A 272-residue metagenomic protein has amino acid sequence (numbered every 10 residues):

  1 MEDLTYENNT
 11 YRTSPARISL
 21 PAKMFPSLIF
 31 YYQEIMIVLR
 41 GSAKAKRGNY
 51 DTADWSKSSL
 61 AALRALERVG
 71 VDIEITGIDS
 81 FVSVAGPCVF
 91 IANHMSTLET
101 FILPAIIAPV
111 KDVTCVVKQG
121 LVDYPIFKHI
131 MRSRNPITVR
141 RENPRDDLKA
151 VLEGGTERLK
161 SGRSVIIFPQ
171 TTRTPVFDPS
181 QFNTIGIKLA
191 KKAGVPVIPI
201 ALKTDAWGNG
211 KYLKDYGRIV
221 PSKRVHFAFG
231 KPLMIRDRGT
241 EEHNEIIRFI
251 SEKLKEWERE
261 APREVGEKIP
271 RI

Functional and structural regions predicted by a protein language model:
M1-P87, I102: Membrane-anchoring hydrophobic helices of lipid-metabolizing enzymes
P26-Y32, M36-K44, V84-N143: Catalytic core of membrane glycerolipid acyltransferases/transacylases, capturing the structured, soluble-facing
R47-I78, K111-E153: Membrane-interfacial amphipathic helices and adjacent loop/beta segments that form the lipid-substrate binding surface
P87-V89, G162-F168: Residue-level preference for the first positions of well-ordered beta-strands
M95, E99, D147, D178-F182: Short, glycine/acidic-rich beta->alpha junctions
I106, I130, E157, K188-L189: Hydrophobic/aromatic ligand-binding patch that stacks against planar heteroaromatic rings of cofactors or nucleotides
F127-K128, S164, P175-E241: A cross-family acyltransferase "interaction/gating" segment
T171: Active-site metal-binding loops of divalent metal-dependent hydrolases
